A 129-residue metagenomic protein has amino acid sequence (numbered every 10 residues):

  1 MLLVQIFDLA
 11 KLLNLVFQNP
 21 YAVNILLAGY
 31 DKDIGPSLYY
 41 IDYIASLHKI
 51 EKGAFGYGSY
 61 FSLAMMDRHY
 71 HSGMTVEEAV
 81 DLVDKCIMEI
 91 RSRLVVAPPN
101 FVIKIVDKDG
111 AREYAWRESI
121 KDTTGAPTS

Functional and structural regions predicted by a protein language model:
M1-S129: Long, low-complexity N-terminal extensions
